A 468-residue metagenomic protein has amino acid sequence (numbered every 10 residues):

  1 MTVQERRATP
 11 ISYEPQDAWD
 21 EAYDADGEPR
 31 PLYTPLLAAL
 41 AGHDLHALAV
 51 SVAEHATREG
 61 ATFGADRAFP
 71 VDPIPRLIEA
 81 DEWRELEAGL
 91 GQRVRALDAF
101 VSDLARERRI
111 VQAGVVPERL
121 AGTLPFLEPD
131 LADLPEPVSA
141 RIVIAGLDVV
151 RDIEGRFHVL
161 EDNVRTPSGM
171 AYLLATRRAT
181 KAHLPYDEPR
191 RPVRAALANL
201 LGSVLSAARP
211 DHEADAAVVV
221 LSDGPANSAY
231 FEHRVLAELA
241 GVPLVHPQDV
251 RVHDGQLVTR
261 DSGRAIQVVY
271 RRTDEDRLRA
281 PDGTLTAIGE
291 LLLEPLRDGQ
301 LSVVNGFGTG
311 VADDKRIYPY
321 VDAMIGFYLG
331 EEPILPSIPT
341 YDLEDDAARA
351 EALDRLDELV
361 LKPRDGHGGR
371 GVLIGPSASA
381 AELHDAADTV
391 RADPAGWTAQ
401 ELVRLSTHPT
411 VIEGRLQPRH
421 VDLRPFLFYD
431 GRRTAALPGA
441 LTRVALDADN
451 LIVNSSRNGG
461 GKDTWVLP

Functional and structural regions predicted by a protein language model:
M1-P468: Preference for protein termini
